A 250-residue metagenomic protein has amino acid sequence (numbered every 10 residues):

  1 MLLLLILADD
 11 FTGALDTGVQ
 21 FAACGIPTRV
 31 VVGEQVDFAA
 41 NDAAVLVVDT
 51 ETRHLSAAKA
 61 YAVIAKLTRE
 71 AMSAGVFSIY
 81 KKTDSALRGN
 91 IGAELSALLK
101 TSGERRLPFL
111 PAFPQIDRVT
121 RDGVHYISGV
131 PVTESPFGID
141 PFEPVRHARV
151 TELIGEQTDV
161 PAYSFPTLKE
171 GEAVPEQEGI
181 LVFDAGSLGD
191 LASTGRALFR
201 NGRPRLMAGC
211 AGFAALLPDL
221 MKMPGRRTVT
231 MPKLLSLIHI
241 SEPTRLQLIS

Functional and structural regions predicted by a protein language model:
M1-L3, P27, V31, A44 (+2 more regions): Cap/lid and interdomain-hinge subdomains that line or gate substrate/regulatory clefts in soluble alpha/beta enzymes
L5-G25, T52: N-terminal signal-anchor module of multipass membrane proteins
G13-T17, N90-I91, L191, L216: Short glycine/serine/threonine-rich phosphate/pyrophosphate-binding segments that cradle anionic phosphate groups
A23, G202-P204, L235: Soluble secreted/lumenal catalytic domains with histidine-centered metal-binding or acid-base catalytic motifs
V36-F38, P114-R118, F213-L216: Short gly/pro/ser/thr-enriched loop/turn and capping motifs at secondary-structure boundaries
V45-A58: Short, structured active-site "lid" loops
C210-L234: Short, flexible loop segments at boundaries between secondary-structure elements
I238-S250: Single conserved hydrophobic/aromatic residue that forms the stacking wall/gate of nucleotide- or nucleobase-binding
